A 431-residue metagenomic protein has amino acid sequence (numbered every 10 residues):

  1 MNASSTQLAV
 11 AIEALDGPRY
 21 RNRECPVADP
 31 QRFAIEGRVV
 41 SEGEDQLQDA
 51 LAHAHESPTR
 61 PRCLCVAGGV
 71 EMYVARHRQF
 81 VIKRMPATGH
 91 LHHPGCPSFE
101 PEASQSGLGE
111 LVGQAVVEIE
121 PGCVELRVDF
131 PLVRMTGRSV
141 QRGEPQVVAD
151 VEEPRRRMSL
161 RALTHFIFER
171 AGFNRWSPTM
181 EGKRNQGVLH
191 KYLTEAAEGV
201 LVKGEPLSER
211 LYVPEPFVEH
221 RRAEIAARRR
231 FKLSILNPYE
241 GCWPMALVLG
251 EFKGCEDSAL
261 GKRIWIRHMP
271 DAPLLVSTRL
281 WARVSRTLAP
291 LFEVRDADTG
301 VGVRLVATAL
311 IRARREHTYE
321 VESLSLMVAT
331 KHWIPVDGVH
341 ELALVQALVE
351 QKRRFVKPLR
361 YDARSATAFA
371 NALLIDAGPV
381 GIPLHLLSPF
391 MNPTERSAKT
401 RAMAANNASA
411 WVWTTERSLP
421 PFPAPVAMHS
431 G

Functional and structural regions predicted by a protein language model:
M1-G431: Intrinsically disordered, low-complexity linker/tail regions enriched in polar/charged residues
